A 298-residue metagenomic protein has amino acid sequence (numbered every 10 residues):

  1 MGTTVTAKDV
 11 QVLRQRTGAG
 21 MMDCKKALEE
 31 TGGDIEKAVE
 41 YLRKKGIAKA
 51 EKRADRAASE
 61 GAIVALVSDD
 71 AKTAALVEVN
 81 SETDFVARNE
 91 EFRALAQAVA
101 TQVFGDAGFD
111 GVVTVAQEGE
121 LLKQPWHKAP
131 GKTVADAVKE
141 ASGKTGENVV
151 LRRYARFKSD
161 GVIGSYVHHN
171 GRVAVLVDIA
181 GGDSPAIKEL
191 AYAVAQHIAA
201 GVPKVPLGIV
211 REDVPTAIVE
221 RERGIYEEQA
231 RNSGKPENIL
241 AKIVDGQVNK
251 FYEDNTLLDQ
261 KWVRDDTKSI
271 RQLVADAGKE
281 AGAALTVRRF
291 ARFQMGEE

Functional and structural regions predicted by a protein language model:
G2-E298: N-terminal assembly/interaction segments in proteins that build large macromolecular machines
